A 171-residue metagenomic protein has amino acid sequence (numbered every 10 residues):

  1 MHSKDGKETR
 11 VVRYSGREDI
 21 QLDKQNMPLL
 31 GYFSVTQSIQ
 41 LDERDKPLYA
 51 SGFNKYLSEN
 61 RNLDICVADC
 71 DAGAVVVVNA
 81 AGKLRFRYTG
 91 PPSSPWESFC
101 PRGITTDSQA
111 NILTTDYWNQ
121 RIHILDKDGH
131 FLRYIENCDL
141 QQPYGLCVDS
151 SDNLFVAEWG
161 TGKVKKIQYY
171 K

Functional and structural regions predicted by a protein language model:
M1-K171: Eukaryotic scaffold repeat domains enriched in small/polar residues
